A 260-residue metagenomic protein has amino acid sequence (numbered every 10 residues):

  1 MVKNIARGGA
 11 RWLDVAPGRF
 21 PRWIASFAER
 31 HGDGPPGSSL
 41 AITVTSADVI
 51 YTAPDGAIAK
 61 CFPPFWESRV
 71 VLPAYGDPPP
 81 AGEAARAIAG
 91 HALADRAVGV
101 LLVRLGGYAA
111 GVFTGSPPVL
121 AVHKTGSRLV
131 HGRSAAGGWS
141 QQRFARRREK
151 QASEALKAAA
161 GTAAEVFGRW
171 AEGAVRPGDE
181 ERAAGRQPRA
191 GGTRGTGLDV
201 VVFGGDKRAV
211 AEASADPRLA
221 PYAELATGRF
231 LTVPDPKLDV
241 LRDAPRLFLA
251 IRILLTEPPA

Functional and structural regions predicted by a protein language model:
M1-A260: Terminal alpha-helical anchor/extension segments at protein ends
